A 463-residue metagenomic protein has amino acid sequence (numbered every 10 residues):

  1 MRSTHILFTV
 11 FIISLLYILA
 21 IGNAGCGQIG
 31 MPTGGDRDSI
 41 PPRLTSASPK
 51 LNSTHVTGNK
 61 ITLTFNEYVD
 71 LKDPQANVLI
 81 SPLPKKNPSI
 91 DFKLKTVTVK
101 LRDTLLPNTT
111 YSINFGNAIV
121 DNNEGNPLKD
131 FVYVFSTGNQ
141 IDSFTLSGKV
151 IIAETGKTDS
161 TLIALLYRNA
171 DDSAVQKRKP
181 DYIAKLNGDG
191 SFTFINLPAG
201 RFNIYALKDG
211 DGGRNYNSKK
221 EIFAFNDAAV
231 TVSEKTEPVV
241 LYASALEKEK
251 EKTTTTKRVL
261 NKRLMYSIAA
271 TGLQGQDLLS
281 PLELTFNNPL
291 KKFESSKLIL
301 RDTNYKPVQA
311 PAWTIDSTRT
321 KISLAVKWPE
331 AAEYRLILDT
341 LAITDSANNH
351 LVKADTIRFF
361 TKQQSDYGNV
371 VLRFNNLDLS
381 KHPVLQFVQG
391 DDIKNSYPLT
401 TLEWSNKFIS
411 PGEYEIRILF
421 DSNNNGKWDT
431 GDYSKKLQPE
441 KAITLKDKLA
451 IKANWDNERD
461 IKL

Functional and structural regions predicted by a protein language model:
M1-C26: Sec-dependent bacterial lipoprotein signal peptides
S3, G25-D189, T193-L207, K219-E234 (+4 more regions): Acidic, low-complexity Ser/Thr/Gly/Pro-rich repeat segments typical of extracellular/periplasmic and surface-exposed
D209-K219, D421-T430: Acidic, glycine-anchored loop motifs typical of Ca2+
V232-V239, N454-D456: Extracellular interaction modules
A245-K250, G272-L273, L284-N288, S396 (+1 more regions): Beta-propeller-forming repeat regions
L338, F374-N376, I418-F420: Active-site proximal loops enriched in glycine and acidic residues that flank catalytic Cys/His/Asp and coordinate
N369-F374, Y433: Short loop/turn motifs at secondary-structure boundaries
